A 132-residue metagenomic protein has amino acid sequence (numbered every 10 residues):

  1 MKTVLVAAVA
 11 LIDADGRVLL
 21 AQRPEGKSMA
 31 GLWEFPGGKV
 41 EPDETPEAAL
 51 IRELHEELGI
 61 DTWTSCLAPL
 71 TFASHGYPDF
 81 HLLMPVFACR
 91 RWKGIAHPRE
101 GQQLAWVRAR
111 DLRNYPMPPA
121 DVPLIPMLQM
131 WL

Functional and structural regions predicted by a protein language model:
M1-V18, K39, F72: Conserved N-terminal beta-strand and adjoining loop/helix that marks the start of the Nudix/MutT-like hydrolase domain
V4, D13, T71-A96, A105: Active-site-adjacent beta-strand/loop module that shapes the phosphate/pyrophosphate-binding cleft
V9, F35, R108: Residue-level signal for inorganic ion chemistry
R17-E56: Conserved Nudix-box catalytic region and its N-terminal flanking loop in Nudix hydrolases and closely related
I51, I60-D61, W131: HhH-family (HhH-GPD) DNA N-glycosylase catalytic core used in base-excision repair
D61-T71: A short coil-to-beta-strand element that immediately follows conserved catalytic motifs
V86-A88, A96-L128: NUDIX/MutT-family hydrolases
